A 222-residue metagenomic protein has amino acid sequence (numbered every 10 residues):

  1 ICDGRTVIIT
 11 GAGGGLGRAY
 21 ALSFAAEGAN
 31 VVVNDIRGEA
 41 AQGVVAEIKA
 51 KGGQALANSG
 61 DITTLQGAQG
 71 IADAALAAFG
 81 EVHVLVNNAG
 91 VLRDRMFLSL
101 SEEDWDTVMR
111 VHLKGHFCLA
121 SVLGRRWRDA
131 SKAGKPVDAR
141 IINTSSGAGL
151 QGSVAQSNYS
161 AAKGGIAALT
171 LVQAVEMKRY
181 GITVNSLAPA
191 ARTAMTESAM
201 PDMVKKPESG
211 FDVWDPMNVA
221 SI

Functional and structural regions predicted by a protein language model:
C2-V32: Canonical Rossmann dinucleotide-binding motif of NAD(H)/NADP(H)-dependent dehydrogenases/reductases, specifically
E27-G43: Conserved glycine-rich Rossmann-like NAD(P)H-binding loop of the short-chain dehydrogenase/reductase
K51-Q54, A74-L85, R93, P136: A glycine-rich helix->loop->beta "capping" turn within Rossmann-like NAD(P)(H)-dependent oxidoreductase domains
M96-F97, S101-D106: Substrate-binding pocket helix/loop in short-chain dehydrogenase/reductase
A120, A162: Active-site helix of classical SDR
S146: Residue(s) in the substrate-gating loop at a strand-loop-helix junction that position the organic substrate next
S186, K206-I222: C-terminal helical subdomain
